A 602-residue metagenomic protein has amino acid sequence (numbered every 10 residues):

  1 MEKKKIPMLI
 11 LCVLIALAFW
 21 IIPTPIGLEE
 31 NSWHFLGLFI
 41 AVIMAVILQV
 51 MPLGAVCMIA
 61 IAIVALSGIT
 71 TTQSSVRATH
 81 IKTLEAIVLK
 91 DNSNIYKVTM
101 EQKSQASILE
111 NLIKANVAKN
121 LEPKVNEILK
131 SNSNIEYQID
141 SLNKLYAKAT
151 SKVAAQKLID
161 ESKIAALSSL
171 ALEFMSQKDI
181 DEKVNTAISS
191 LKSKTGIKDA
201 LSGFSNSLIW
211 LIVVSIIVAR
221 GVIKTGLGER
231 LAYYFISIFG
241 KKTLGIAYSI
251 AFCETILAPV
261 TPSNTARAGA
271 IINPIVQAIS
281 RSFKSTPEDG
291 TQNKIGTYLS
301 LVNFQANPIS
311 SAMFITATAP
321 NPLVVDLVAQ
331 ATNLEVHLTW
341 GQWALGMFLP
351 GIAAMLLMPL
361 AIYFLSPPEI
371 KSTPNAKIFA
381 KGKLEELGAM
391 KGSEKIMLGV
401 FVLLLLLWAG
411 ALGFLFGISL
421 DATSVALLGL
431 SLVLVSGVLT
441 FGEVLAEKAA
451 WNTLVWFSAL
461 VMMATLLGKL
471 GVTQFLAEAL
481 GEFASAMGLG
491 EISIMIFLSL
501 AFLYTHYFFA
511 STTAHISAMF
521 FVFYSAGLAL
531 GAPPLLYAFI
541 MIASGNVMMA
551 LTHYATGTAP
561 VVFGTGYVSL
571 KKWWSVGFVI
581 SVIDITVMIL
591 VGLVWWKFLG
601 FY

Functional and structural regions predicted by a protein language model:
M1, A278, F283-K371, A559-G592 (+1 more regions): Membrane-core helix-loop-helix motifs of multi-pass transport proteins
M1-K4, I21-N31, F235-L244, D289-N293 (+3 more regions): Short, amphipathic, aromatic/basic-enriched membrane-interface segments that mark the entry/exit of transmembrane
M1-L211, A331, E335, G341-E478 (+3 more regions): Hydrophobic transmembrane alpha-helices of multi-pass small-molecule transporters
M44-M51, E254-S263, F304-I315, G410 (+2 more regions): Transmembrane alpha-helix interface/packing and boundary motifs in multi-pass membrane proteins, characterized by
D199-S202, R230-G240, A278-R281, E385 (+4 more regions): Short amphipathic alpha-helical coupling elements at transmembrane boundaries
N206-I216, T261-I271, W343-P359, L536-V547: Alpha-helical transmembrane segments
I212, F239-I275, M487-L530, P534-I542: Hydrophobic alpha-helical transmembrane segments of multi-pass integral membrane proteins, predominantly secondary
A232, T265-R281, S300, M313-T332 (+4 more regions): Re-entrant/interfacial helical elements at transmembrane boundaries that shape and gate the permeation pathway
